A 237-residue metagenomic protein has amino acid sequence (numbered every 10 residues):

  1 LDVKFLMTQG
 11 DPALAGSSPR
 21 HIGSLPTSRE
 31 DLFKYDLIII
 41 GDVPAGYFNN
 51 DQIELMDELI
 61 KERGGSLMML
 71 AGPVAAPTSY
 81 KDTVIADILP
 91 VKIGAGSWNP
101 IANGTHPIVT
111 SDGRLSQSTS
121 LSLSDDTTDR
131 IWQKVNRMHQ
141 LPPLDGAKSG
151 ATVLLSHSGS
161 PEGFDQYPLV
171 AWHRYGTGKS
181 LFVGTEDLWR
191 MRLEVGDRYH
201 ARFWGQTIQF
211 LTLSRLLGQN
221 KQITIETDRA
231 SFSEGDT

Functional and structural regions predicted by a protein language model:
L1-T237: N-linked glycosylation sequons
